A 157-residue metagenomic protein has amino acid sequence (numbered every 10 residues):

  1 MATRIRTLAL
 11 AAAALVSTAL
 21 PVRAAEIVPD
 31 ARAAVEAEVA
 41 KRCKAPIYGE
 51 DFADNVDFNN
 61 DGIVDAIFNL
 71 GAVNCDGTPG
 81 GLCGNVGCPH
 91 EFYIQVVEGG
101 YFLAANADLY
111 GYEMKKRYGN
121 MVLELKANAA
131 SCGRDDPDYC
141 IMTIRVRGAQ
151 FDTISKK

Functional and structural regions predicted by a protein language model:
M1-A9: Bacterial N-terminal signal peptides that target proteins for export
R6, P21-D30, A37, K41 (+1 more regions): Acidic, small-residue rich beta-repeat scaffolds with periodic aromatic anchors
A9-S17: Bacterial N-terminal signal peptides
A24-R32, E38, G77-A104, T143-G148: Beta-propeller blade repeat segments, especially FG-GAP/WD-type strand-to-loop junctions in 6- to 7-bladed propeller
K44, G77-N85, S131-D136: Short consensus segments that form the blades of beta-propeller domains, in both extracellular/periplasmic
A45-N60, L109-V122: Beta-propeller blade termini
E50-D51, V86-P89, D136-C140: Short, surface-exposed coil-to-beta transition loops
N60-G71, G119-K126: Acidic/hydrophobic-patterned starts of short beta strands in beta-sheet-rich repeat architectures
